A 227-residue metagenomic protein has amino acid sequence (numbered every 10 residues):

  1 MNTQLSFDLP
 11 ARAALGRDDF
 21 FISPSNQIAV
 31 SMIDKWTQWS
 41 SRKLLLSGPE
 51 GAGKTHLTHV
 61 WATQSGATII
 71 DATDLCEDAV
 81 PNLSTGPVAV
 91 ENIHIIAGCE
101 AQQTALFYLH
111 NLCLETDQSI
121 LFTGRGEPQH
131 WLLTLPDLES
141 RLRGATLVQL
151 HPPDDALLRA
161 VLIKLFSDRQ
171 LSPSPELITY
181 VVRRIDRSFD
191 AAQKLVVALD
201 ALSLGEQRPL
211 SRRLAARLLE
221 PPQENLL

Functional and structural regions predicted by a protein language model:
M1-K35, S40, L204-L227: A short, basic N-terminal segment
S41-T58: Walker A/P-loop nucleotide-binding motif
A62-T73, L83: Post-Walker A helix-loop "phosphate-sensing" segment adjacent to the P-loop in P-loop NTPases
V80-G124: Conserved nucleotide-sensing/catalytic segment adjacent to the nucleotide-binding pocket in NTP-handling enzymes
P128-R143: Short regulatory helix/loop adjacent to the ATP-binding pocket of P-loop NTPases
A145-L157: Conserved AAA+ ATPase "SRH/arginine-finger" region at the nucleotide-binding site
S172-R184: Short conserved motifs of the RecA-like P-loop NTPase core
I185-L199: The conserved phosphate-sensing helix
